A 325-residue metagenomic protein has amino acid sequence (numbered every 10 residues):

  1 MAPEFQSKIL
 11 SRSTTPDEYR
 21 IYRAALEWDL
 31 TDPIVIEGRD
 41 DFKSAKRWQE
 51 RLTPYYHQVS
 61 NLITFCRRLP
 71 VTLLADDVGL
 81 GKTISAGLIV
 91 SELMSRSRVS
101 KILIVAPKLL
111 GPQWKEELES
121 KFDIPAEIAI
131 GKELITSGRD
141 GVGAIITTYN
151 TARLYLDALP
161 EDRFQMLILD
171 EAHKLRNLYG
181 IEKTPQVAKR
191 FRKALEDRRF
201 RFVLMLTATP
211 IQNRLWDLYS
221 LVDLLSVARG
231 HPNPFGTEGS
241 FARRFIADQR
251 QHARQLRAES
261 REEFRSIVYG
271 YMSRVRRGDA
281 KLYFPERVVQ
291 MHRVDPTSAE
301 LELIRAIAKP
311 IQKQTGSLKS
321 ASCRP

Functional and structural regions predicted by a protein language model:
A2-I63, P70, T83-R198, G236-L256: SF2 helicase/translocase NTPase motor core, specifically the RecA-like lobe 1 inter-motif segment between Walker
L74: Hydrophobic anchor at the beta1->P-loop junction of P-loop NTPases
D77: P-loop (Walker A) phosphate-binding loop of NTP-binding proteins
L80: ATP-binding Walker
I146-F164, Y179-R201, M205-L206, L224-P325: Inter-lobe coupling linker of SF2 helicases/translocases
A208-P210: Conserved active-site segment of CheY-like receiver
Q212-V222: Short regulatory helix/loop adjacent to the ATP-binding pocket of P-loop NTPases
